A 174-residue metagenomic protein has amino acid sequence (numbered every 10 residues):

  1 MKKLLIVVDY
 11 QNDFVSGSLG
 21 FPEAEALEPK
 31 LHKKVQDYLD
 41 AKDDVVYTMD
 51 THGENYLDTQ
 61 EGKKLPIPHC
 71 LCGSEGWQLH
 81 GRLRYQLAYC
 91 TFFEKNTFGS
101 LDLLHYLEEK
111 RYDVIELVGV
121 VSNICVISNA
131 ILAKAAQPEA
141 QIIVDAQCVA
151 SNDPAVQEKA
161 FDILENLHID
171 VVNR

Functional and structural regions predicted by a protein language model:
M1-T91, I143, D162, D170-N173: Active-site acidic carboxylates
K33-D37, I127-A136: Histidine-anchored nucleotide/phosphate-binding helix
L39-A41, E109, A135-Q137: Short, conserved loop/helix-junction motifs that constitute active-site signature segments in enzyme catalytic cores
H52-E54, G76, F98-L101, V149-S151: Short, catalytically relevant binding-site loops at active-site mouths
L57-T59, L103-H105, S128-N129, A155-V156: Short, well-ordered secondary-structure micro-motifs
G73-N123: Internal catalytic-core helix/loop-beta-alpha segment that presents or stabilizes conserved functional determinants
L132, P154-V156, E165: Catalytic cores of soluble, metal-dependent hydrolases
Q141-Q157: Short, flexible loop segments at boundaries between secondary-structure elements
